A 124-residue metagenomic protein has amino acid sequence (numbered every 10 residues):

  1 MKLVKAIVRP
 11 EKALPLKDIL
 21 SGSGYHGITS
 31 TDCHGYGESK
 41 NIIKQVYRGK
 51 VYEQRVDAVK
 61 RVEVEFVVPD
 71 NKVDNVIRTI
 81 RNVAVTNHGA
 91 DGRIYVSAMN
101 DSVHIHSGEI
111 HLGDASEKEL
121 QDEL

Functional and structural regions predicted by a protein language model:
M1-L124: Positively charged, small/polar-rich N-terminal and surface patches that mediate targeting and assembly and bind
